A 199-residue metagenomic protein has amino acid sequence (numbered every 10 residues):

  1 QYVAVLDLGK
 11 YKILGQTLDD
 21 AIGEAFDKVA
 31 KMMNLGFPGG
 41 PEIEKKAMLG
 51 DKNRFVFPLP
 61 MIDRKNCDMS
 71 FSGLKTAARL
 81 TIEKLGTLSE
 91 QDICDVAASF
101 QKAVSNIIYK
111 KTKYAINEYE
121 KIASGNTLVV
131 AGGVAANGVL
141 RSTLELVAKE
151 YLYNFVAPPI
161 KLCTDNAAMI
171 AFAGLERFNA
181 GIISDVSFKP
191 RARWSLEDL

Functional and structural regions predicted by a protein language model:
Q1-L199: Acidic, glycine-enriched active-site microenvironments
